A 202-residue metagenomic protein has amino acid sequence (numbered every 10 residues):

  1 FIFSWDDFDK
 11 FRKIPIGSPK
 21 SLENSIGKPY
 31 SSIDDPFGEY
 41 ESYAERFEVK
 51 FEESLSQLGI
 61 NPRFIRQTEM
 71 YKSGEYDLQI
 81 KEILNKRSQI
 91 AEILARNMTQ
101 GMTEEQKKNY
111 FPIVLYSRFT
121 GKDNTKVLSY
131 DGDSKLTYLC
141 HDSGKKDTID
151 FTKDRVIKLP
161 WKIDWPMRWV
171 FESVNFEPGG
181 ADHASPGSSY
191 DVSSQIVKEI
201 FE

Functional and structural regions predicted by a protein language model:
F1-A91, G101, S193: N-terminal Rossmann-like or analogous alpha/beta NTP/dinucleotide-binding catalytic cores that position adenine
K86-Q89, M98-E202: Alpha-helical recognition segments enriched in aromatics with Gly/Pro capping that present substrate-recognition
